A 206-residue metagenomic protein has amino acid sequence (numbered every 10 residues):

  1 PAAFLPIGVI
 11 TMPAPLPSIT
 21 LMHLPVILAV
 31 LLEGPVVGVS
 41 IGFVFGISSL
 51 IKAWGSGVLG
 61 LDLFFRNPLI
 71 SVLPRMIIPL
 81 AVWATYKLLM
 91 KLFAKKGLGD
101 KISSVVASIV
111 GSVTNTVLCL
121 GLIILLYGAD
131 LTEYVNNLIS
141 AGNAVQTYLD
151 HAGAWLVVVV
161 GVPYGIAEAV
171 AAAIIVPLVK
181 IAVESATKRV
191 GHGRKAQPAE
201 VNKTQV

Functional and structural regions predicted by a protein language model:
P1-V206: Loop-helix junctions at membrane interfaces
